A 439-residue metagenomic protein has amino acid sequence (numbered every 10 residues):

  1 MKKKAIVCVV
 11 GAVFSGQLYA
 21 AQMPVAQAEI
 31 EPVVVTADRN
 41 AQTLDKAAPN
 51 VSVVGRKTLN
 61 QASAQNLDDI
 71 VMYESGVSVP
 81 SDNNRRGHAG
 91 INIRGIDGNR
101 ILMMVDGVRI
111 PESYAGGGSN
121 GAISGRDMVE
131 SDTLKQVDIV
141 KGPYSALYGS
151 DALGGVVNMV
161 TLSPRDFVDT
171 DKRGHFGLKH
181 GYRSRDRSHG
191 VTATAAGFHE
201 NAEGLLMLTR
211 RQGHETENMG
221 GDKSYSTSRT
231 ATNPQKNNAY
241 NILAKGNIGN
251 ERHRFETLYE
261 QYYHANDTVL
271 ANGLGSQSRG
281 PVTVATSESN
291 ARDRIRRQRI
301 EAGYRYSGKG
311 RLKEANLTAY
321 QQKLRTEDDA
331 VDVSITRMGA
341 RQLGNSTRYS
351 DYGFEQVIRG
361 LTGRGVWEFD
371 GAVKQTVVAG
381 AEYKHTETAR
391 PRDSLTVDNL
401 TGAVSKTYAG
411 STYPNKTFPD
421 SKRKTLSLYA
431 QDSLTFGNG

Functional and structural regions predicted by a protein language model:
M1-A28: Cleavable N-terminal targeting peptides that direct proteins into the secretory/outer-membrane pathway or into
M23-F167: Acidic, small-polar-rich N-terminal luminal/periplasmic segments of exported/outer-membrane proteins
E31, A89, G155, G174-F176 (+6 more regions): Hydrophobic, lipid-facing positions within transmembrane beta-strands of outer-membrane proteins
D38, G142, V160, K179-R185 (+5 more regions): Outer-membrane beta-barrel pore domains and translocons
R85, M128, G149, R183-R187 (+6 more regions): Short sequence motifs at beta-strands and strand-loop junctions characteristic of Gram-negative outer-membrane
N120, I139-V140, G174-G177, S224-T230 (+5 more regions): Extracytoplasmic loops and strand-loop junctions of Gram-negative outer membrane beta-barrel proteins
R165, R173-K179, R183-D293: Periplasmic-side early beta-strands and strand-to-turn transitions of outer-membrane beta-barrels
G249, R254-E260, I295-G439: Face-selective signature of the C-terminal outer-membrane beta-barrel domain
